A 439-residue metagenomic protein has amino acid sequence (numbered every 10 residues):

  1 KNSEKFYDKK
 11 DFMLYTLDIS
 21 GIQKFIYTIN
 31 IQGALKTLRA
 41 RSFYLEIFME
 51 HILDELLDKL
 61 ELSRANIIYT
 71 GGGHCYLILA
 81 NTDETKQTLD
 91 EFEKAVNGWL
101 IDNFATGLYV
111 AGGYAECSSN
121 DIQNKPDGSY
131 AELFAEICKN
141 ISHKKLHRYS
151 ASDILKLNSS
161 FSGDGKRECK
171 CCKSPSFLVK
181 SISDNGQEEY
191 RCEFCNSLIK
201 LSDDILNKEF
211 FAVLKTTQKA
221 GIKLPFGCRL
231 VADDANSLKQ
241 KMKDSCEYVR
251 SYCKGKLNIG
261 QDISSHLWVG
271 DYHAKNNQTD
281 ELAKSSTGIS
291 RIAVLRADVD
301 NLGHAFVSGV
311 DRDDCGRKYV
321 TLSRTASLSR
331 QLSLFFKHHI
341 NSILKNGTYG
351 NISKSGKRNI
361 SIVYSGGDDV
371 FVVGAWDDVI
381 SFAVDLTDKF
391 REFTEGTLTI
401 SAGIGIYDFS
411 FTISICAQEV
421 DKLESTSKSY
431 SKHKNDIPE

Functional and structural regions predicted by a protein language model:
K1-E439: Regulatory and interdomain segments flanking nucleotide-handling catalytic cores in signaling/defense enzymes
